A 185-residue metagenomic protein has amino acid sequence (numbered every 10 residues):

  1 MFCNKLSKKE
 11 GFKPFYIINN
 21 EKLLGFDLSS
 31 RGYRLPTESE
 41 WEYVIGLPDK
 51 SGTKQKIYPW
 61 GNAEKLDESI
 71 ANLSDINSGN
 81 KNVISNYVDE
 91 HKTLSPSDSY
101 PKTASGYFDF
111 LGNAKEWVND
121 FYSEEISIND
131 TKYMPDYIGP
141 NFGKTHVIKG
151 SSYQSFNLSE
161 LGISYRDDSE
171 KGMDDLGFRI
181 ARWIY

Functional and structural regions predicted by a protein language model:
M1-S164: Functional-site microenvironments in short loops/helix caps that host divalent-cation chemistry
S155-N157, Y165-L176: Repeated polar recognition positions within modular binding domains
D174-Y185: Short, structured beta-strand segments at or near domain termini in extracellular proteins/domains
